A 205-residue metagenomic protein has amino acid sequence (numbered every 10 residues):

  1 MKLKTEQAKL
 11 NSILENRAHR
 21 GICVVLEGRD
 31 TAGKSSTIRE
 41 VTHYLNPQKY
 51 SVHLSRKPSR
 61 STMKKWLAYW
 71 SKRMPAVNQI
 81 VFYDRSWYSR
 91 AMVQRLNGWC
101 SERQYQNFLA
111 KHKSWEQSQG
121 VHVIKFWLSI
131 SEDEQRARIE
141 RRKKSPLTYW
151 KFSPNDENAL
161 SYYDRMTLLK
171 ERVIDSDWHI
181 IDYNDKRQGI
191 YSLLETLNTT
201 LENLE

Functional and structural regions predicted by a protein language model:
M1-I22: Extreme N-terminal, non-catalytic leader segments that precede Walker-type/kinase nucleotide-binding cores
V24-L26: Hydrophobic anchor at the beta1->P-loop junction of P-loop NTPases
K34: Conserved lysine of the Walker
T37-I38: Post-Walker A alpha-helix
Q48-L109: Conserved nucleotide-sensing/catalytic segment adjacent to the nucleotide-binding pocket in NTP-handling enzymes
P58-S61, S86-S89, S129-R136, N184-Q188: Conserved nucleotide-binding/hydrolysis micro-motifs of P-loop NTPases
R95-Q106, G120-T167: A glycine- and Lys/Arg-enriched "phosphate-lid" helix/loop adjacent to the NTP-binding pocket of small-molecule kinases
T167-E205: NTP-dependent small-molecule kinase module
